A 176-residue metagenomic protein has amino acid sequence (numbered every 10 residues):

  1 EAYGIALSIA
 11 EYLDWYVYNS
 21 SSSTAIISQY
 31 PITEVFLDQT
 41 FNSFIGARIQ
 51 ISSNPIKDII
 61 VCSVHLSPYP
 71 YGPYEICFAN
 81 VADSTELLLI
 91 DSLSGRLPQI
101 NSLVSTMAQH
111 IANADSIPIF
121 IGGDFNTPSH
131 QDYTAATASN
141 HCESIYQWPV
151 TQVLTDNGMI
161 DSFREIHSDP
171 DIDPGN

Functional and structural regions predicted by a protein language model:
E1-A2, D161: Active-site neighborhood of divalent metal-dependent phosphoester/pyrophosphate hydrolases
A2-E75: Structured beta-strand-rich core segments of catalytic domains in phosphoester-bond hydrolases
N80-N176: Metal-dependent phosphoesterases centered on the DNase I-like endonuclease/exonuclease/phosphatase
